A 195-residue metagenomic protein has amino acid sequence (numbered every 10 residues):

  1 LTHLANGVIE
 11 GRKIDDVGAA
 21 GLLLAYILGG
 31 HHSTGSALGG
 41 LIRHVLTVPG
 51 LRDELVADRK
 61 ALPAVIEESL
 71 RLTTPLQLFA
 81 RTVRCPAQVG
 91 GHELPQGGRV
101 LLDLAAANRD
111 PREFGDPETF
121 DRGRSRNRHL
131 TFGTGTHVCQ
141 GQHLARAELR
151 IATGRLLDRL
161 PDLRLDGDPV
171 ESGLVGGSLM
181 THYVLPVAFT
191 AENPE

Functional and structural regions predicted by a protein language model:
L1-E195: Cytochrome P450
